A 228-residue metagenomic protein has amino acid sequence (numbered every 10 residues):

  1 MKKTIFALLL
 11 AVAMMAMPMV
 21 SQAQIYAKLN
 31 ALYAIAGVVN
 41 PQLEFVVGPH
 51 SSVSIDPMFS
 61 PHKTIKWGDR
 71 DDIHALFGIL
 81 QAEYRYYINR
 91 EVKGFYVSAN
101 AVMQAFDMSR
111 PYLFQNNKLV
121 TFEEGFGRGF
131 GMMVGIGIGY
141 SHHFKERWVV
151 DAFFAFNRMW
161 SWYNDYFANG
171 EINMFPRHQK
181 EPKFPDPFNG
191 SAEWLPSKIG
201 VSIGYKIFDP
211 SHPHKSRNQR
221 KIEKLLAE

Functional and structural regions predicted by a protein language model:
M1-A7: Positively charged n-region of N-terminal signal peptides that target proteins for export
M17-A23: Sec/Tat signal peptide C-region and signal peptidase I cleavage site
Q24-A36, S52-P61: Transmembrane beta-strand segments that form the barrel wall of outer-membrane beta-barrel proteins
I25, G37-P41, G78-A82, F130-I138 (+2 more regions): Hydrophobic, lipid-facing positions within transmembrane beta-strands of outer-membrane proteins
A34-A36, S60-H62, V102-M108, N157-Y163 (+1 more regions): Structural signature of outer-membrane beta-barrel domains
F45-A152, Y205: Gram-negative (and chloroplast) outer-membrane scaffold detector with strong preference for beta-barrel transmembrane
Y87, E193-E228: Outer-membrane beta-barrel "beta-signal"
Q115-V120, Y166-P185: Solvent-exposed loop segments that connect transmembrane elements
